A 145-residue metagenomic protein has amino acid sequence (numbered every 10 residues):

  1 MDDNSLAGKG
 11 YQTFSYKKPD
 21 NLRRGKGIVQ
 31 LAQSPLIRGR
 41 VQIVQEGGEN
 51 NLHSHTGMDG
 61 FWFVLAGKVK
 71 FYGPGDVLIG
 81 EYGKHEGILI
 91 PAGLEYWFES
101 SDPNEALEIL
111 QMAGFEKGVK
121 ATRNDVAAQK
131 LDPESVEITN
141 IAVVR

Functional and structural regions predicted by a protein language model:
M1-V41, N51-L52, E81, N124-R145: A short, N-terminal "cap"/entry segment at the start of jelly-roll beta-barrel domains of the cupin/DSBH fold
L36, G57, D76, P103-N104: Short strand-connecting beta-turns/loops that link adjacent beta-strands
R40-V41, F71, I109: Short hydrophobic/aromatic-rich beta-strand segments that constitute the beta-sheet cores of beta-sandwich/beta-barrel
V41-Q42, L52-S54, D59-V64, G87-I88: His/acidic/aromatic-lined binding-pocket segments of jelly-roll/cupin-type domains and related regulatory beta-sandwich
M58-K84, E99: A short beta-strand-loop-beta hairpin characteristic of the jelly-roll/cupin
G83-K84, A92-K120: Ligand-binding loop in jelly-roll beta-barrel domains
